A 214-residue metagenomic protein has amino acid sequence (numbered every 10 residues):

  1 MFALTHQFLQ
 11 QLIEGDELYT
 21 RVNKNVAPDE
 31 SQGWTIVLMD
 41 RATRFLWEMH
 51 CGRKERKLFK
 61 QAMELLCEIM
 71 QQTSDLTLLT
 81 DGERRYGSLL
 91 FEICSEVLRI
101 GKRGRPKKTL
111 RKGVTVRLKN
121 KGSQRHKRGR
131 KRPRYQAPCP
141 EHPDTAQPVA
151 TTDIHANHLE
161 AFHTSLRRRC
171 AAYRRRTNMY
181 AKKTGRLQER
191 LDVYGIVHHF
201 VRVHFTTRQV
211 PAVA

Functional and structural regions predicted by a protein language model:
M1-A214: Residue-level recognition of single "structural anchor" positions that define or cap local secondary structure
